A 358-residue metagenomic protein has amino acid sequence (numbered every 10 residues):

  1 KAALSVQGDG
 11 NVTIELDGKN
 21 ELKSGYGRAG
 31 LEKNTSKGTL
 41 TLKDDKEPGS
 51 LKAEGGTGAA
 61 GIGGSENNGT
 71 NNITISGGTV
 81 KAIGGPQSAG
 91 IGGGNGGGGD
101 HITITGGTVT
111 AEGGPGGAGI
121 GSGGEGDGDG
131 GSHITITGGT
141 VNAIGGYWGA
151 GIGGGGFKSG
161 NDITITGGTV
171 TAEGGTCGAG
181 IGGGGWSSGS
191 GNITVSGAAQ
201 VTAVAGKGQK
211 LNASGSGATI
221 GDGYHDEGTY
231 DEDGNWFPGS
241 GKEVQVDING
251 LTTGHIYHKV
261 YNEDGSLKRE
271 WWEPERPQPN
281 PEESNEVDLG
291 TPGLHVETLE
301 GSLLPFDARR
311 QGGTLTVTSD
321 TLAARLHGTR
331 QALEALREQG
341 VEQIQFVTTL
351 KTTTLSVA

Functional and structural regions predicted by a protein language model:
K1, P279-A358: Long, contiguous ectodomains of secretory-pathway proteins
K1-E282: A composition-driven surface/loop motif
